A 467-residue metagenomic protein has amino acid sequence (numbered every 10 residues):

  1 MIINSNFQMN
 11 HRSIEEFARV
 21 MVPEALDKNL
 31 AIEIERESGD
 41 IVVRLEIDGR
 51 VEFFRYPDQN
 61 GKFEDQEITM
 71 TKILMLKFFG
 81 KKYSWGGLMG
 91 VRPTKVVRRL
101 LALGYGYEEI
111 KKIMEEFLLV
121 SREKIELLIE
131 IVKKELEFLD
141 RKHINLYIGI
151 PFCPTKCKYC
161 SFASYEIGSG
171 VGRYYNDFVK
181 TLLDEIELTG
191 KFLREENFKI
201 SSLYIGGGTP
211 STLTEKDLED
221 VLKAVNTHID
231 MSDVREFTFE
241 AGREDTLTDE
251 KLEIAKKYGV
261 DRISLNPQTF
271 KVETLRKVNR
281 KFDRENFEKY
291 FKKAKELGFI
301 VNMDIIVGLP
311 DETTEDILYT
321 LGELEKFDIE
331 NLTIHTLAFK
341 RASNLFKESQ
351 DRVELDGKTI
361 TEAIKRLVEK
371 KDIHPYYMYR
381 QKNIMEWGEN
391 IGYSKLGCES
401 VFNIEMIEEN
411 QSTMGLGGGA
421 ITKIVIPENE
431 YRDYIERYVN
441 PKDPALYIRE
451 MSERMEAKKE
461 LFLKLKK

Functional and structural regions predicted by a protein language model:
M1-K95, R99-L103, L396-K467: Radical SAM enzyme core and accessory elements
M75-K82, A102-Y147: N-terminal [4Fe-4S]-dependent radical SAM core
G90-K95, E130-I131, A163: Short, conserved phosphate-binding/catalytic loop or strand-edge motifs used in phosphoryl-/nucleotidyl-transfer
R92-V96, L100, E109, I113 (+1 more regions): A general alpha-helix detector
H143-V179: Canonical Radical SAM [4Fe-4S] cluster-binding loop centered on the CxxxCxxC motif and its immediate flanking residues
S164-A363: Conserved non-cysteine loop/helix-boundary elements of the Radical SAM core domain that shape
E273-V278, V307-T314, I329-V353, P375-E405 (+1 more regions): Flexible glycine/acidic-rich beta-alpha junction loops that bind and position SAM and/or redox cofactors in anaerobic
K358-Y379: TRNA-binding/sensing appendages of the translation machinery
